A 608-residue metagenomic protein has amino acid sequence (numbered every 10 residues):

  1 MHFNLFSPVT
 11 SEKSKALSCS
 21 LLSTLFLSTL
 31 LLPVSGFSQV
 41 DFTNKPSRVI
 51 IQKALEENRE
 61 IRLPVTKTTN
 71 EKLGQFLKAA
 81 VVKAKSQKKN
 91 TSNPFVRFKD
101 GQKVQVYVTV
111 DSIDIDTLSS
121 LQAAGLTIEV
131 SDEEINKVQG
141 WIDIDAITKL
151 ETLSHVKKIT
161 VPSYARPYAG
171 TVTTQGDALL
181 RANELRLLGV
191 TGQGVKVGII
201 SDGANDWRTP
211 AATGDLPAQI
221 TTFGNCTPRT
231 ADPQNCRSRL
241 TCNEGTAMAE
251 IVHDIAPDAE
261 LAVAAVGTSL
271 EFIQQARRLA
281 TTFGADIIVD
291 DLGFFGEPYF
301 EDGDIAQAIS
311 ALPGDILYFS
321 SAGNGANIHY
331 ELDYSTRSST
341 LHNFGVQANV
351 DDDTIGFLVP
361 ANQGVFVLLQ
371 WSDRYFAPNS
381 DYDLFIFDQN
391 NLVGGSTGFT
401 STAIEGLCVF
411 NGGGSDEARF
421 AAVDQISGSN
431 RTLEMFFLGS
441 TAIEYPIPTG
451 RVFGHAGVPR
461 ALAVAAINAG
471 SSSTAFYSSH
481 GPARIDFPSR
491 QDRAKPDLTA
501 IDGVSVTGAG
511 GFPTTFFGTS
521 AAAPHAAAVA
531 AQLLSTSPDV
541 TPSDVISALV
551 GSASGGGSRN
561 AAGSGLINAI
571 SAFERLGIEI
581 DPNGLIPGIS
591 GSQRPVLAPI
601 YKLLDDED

Functional and structural regions predicted by a protein language model:
M1-C19: N-terminal secretory signal peptides that target proteins for export/translocation
S20-P33: Bacterial N-terminal signal peptides
G36-C242, E250-D254, E260, Y299 (+2 more regions): Autoinhibitory N-terminal propeptides
V96, A285-D291, I316, L498 (+4 more regions): C-terminal subdomain of the subtilisin-like protease fold in secreted/lumenal serine endopeptidases
V190-G198, D202-T246, H329, S335-N349 (+4 more regions): Active-site core segment of subtilase-fold serine proteases
D202-N205, T221-G296, Y375-F376, L384-F385 (+1 more regions): Subtilisin-like peptidase catalytic core
D258, A262, V365-F366, Q370-S396 (+2 more regions): Hydrolase catalytic cores
G296-A306, N324-P378, T397-A403, F410 (+4 more regions): Active-site-adjacent substrate-recognition loops and nearby beta-strands within hydrolase catalytic domains
